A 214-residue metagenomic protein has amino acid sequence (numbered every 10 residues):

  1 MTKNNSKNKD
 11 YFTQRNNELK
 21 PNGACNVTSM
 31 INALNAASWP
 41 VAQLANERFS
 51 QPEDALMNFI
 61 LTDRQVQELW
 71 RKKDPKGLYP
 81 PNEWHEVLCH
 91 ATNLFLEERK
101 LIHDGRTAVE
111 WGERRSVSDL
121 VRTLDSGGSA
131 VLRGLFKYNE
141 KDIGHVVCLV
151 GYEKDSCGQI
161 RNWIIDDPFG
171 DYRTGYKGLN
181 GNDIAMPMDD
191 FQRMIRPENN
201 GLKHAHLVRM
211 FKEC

Functional and structural regions predicted by a protein language model:
M1-H85, E153-G158, L179, E213: Active-site-adjacent structural segments surrounding the nucleophilic cysteine of cysteine proteases and isopeptidases
N22, N26-I31, H85, C89 (+6 more regions): Extracytoplasmic/secreted envelope proteins and their assembly/folding machinery, especially bacterial periplasmic
S29, A33, A37, V41 (+3 more regions): Sec/Tat-exported extracytoplasmic proteins
M57, E98-R115: Catalytic cysteine-centered active-site loop
F59, L69, F95, T123 (+1 more regions): Residues that form generic nucleotide/phosphate-binding pockets
E68-W70, V87-D104: Short, basic/glycine-rich phosphate-binding loops at helix/coil junctions that contact nucleotide phosphates
E110-I164: Active-site-adjacent substructure of cysteine-protease-like catalytic cores
D125, Y152-C214: Noncatalytic regulatory segments and standalone regulatory/sensor domains
